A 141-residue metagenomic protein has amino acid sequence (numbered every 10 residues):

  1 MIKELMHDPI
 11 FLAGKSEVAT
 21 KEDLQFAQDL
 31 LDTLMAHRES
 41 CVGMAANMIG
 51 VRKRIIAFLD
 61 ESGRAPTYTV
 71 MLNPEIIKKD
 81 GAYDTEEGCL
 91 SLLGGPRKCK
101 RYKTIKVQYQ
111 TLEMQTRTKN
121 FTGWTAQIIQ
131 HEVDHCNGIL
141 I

Functional and structural regions predicted by a protein language model:
M1-I141: Positively charged
